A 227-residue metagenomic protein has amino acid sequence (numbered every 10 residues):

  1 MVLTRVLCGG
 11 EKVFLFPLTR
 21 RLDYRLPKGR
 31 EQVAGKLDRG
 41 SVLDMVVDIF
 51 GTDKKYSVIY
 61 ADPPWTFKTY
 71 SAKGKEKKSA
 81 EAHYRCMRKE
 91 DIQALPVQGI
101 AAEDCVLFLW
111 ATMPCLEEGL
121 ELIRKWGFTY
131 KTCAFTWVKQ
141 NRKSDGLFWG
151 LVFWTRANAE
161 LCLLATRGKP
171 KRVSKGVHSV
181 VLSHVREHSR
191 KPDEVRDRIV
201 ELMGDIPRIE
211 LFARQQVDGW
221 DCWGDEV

Functional and structural regions predicted by a protein language model:
T4, F14-V227: Class I S-adenosyl-L-methionine-dependent methyltransferase catalytic core
